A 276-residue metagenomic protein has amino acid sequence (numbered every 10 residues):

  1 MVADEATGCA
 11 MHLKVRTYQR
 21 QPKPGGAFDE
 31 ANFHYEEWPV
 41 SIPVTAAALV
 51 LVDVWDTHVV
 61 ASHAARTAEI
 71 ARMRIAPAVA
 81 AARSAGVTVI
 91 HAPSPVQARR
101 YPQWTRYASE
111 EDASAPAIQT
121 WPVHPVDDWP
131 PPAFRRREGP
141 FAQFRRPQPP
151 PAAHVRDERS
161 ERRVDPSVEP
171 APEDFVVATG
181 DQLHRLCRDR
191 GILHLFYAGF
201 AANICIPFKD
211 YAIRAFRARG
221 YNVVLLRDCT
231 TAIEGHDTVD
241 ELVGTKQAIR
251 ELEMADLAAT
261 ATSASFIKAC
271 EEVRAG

Functional and structural regions predicted by a protein language model:
V2-A48, A65-T67, A76-A80, S84-A85 (+1 more regions): Active-site-adjacent betaalpha module
A47-H63: Acidic/histidine-rich, surface-exposed loop or edge segments in extracytoplasmic proteins
L51, T88-S94: Short beta-strand segments at enzyme active-site cores
A61-S62, G86-V89: Amphipathic alpha-helical interaction segments
A71: Aromatic/His-enriched, Gly/Pro-containing loop or helix-boundary segments that lie immediately adjacent to catalytic
